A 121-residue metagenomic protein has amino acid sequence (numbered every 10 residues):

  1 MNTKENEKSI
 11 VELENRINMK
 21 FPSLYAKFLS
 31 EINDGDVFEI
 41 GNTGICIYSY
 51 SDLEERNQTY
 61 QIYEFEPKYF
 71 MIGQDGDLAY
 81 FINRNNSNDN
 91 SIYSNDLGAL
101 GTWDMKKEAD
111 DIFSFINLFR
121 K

Functional and structural regions predicted by a protein language model:
M1-F81, N86: A surface-exposed partner-binding patch
E54, G98-G101: Compositionally biased amphipathic helical and low-complexity segments enriched in hydrophobic
N86-S87, K121: N-terminal processing/targeting junctions
S87-N90, A99-L100: Short, surface-exposed beta-strand-loop junctions and turns on beta-sheet-rich folds
L100-R120: Compact, glycine/acidic-enriched structural inserts
